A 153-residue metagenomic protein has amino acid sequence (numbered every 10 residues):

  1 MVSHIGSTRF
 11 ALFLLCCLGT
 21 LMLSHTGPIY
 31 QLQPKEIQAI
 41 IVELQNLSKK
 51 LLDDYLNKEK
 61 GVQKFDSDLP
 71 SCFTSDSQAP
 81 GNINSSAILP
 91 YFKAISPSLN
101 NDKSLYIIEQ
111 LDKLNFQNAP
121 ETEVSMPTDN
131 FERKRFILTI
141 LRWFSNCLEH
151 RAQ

Functional and structural regions predicted by a protein language model:
V2-I5, L15-P34: N-terminal signal peptide
T8-L12, K134-I137: Transmembrane alpha-helices of multi-pass eukaryotic membrane proteins
L12-F13, I41: Generic alpha-helix initiation/capping and coil-helix boundary signal
F13-L14, L69: Mature extracytoplasmic/luminal segments of secretory-pathway proteins
G27-Q153: Extracellular/luminal segments of secreted precursors and ectodomains of membrane proteins
